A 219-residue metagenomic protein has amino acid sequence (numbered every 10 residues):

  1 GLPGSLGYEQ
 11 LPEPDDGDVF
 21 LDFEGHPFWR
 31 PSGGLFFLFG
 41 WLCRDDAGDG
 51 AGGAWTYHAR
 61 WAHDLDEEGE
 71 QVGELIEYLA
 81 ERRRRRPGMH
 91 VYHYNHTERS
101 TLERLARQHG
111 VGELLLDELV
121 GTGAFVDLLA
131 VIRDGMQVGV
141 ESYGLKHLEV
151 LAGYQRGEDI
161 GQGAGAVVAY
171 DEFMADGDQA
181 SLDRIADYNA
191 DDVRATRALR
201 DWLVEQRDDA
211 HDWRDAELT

Functional and structural regions predicted by a protein language model:
G1-R30, E81: Long, highly charged low-complexity segments
G4-S5, F20, D212-T219: Accessory, charged alpha-helical segments in nucleic-acid-processing enzymes
E13-D16, P31-F37, R84-G88, Y154 (+1 more regions): Short, well-ordered loop/turn elements at secondary-structure boundaries
L21-E24, L42-R44, Y92-N95, Y188 (+2 more regions): Generic beta-strand/beta-sheet core signal
W29-G33, R99-R107, L199: A short acidic (Asp/Glu
G34-G53: Short conserved beta-strand segments at catalytic cores or DNA/RNA-binding microdomains of nucleic-acid binding
C43, W55-V167: Conserved DEDDh/DEDDy metal-dependent 3′-5′ exonuclease domain
V140, L148-L218: Acidic, Mg2+-coordinating catalytic module of metal-dependent nucleases/exonucleases that use a two-metal-ion mechanism
